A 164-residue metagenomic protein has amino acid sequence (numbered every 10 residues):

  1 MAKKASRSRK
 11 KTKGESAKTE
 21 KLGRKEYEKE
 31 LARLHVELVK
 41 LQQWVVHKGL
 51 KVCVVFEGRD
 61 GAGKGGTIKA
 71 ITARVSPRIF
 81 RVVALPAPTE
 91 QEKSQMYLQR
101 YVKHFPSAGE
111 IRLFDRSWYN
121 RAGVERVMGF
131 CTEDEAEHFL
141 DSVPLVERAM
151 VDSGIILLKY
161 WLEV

Functional and structural regions predicted by a protein language model:
M1-V164: Glycine-rich phosphate-binding loop of ATP-dependent small-molecule kinases
